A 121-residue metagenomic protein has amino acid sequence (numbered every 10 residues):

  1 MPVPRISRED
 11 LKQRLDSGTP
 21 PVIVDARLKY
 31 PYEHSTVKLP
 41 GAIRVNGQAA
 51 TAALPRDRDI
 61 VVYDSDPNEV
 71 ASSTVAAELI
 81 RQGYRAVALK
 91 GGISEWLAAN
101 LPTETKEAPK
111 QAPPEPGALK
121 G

Functional and structural regions predicted by a protein language model:
M1-S17, P21-V22, K29-V62, D66-G121: Rhodanese-like catalytic fold shared by cysteine-dependent sulfurtransferases and DSP/PTP-type phosphatases
